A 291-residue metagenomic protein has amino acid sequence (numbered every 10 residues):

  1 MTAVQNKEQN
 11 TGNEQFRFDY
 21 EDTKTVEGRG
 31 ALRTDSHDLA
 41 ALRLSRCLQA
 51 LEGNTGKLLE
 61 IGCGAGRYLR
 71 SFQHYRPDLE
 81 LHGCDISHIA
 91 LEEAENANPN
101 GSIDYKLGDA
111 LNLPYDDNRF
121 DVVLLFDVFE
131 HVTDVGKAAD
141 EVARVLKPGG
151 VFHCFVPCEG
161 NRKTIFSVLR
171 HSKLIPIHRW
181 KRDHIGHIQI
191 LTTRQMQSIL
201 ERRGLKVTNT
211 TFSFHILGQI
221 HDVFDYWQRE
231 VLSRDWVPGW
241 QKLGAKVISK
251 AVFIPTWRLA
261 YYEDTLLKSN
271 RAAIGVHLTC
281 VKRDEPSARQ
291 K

Functional and structural regions predicted by a protein language model:
M1-D116, V122, A139, F212 (+4 more regions): Conserved N-terminal segment of class I S-adenosyl-L-methionine
N6-L39, A97, T133-E141, V151-V281: S-adenosyl-L-methionine-dependent methyltransferase catalytic module, highlighting the catalytic core
Y68, E130, E159: Active-site beta-alpha loop architecture of Rossmann-like, nucleotide-cofactor-dependent enzymes
V122-T133: A short SAM/SAH-binding and catalytic strip from SAM-dependent methyltransferases
R144-K147: Short, cationic motifs built from Arg/Lys/His that form the positively charged side of catalytic pockets
